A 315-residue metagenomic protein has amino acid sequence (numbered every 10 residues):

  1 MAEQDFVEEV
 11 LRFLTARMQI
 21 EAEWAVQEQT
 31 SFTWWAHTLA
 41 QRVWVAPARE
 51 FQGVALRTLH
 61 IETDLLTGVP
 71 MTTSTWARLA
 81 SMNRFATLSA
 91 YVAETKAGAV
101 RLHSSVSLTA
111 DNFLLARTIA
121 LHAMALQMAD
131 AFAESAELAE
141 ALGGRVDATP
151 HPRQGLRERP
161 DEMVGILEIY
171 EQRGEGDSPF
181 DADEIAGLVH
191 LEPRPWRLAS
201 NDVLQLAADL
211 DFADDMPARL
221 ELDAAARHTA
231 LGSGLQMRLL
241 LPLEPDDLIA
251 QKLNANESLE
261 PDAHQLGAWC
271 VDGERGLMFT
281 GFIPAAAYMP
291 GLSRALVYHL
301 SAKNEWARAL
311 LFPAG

Functional and structural regions predicted by a protein language model:
M1-W44, R84-A99, H103, D111-R117 (+2 more regions): Charge-rich, low-complexity N-terminal segments
E3-V7, L11, T72-W76, S178 (+3 more regions): Generic alpha-helical secondary structure
E28-T30, W34-G68, L204-L240: Hydrophobic-cavity lipid-handling domains and compact docking modules
T58-A99, T229-T280: Short, internal acidic amphipathic alpha-helical interface segments that mediate docking to partner proteins
L65-V69, V106-A110, F212, L241-L243 (+1 more regions): Beta-strand elements of well-folded, non-transmembrane domains
A90-A125, A136-E140, H264-V297, A309-P313: Well-ordered alpha/beta subsegment
A125-F132, S301: Generic structural signal for well-ordered, non-transmembrane alpha-helical segments in soluble/cytosolic regions
